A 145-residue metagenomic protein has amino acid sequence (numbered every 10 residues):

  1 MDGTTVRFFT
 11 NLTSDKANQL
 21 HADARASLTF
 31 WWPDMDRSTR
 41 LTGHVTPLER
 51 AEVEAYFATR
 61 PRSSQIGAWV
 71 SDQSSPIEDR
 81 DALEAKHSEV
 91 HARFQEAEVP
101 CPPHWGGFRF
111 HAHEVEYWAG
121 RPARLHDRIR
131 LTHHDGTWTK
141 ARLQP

Functional and structural regions predicted by a protein language model:
M1-P145: Binding-site signature for planar aromatic cofactors or substrates
